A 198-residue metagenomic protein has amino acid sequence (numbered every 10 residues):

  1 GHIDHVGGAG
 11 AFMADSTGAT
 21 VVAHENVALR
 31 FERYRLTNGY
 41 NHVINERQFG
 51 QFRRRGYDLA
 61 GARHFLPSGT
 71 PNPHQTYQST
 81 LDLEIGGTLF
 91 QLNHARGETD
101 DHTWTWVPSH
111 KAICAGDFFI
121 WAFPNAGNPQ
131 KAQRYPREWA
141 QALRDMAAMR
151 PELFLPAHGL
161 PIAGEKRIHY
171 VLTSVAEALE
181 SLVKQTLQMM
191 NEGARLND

Functional and structural regions predicted by a protein language model:
G1-P73: Active-site HxH/HxHxD metal-binding segment of metal-dependent hydrolases
A11-T17, R144, A148, N191: Sec-exported extracytoplasmic/periplasmic mature domains
L59-A62, L66, T80-L89: Gly/Pro-rich turn-and-neighbor structural signature
P71, D82, L89-T173, E177-L182 (+1 more regions): Metallo-beta-lactamase
H74-S79: Short acidic-hydrophobic, aromatic-tinged amphipathic segments that line or gate anion-handling sites
L187-D198: C-terminal regulatory/interaction regions
